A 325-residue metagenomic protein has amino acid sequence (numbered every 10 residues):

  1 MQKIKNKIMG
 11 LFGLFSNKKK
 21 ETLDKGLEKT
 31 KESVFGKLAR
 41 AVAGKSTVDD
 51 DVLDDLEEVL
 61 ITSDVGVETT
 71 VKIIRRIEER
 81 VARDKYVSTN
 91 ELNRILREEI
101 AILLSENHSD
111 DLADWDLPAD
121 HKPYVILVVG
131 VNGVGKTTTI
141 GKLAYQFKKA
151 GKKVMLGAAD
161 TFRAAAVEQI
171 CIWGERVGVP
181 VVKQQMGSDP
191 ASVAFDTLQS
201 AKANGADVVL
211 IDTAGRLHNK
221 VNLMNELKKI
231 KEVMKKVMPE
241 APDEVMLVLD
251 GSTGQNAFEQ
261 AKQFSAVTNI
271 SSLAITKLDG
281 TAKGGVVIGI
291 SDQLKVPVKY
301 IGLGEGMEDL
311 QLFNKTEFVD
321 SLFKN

Functional and structural regions predicted by a protein language model:
M1-A39: N-terminal accessory targeting/assembly segments
L11, L112-D114, L143, E259-Q260 (+1 more regions): Short beta-alpha junctions and helix-cap segments that line functional grooves
D24-A159, A166-M186, A194-K202, D207-I211: Primarily NTPase-proximal linker/entry elements flanking Walker-type ATP/GTP-binding cores
D50, V71, Y86, N90 (+5 more regions): Non-catalytic, surface-exposed connector residues within folded enzymatic/regulatory domains
V67-T69, R163, D279, M307: Short hydrophobic/aromatic residue motifs in ordered secondary structure
D160-T161, G251: Residue-level signal for short, function-critical loop segments
Q169, D189-N204, H218-K324: Conserved catalytic-core segment of NTP-binding enzymes
A214-R216: Short glycine-rich anion-binding loops that position phosphate/pyrophosphate groups of nucleotides and phosphorylated
